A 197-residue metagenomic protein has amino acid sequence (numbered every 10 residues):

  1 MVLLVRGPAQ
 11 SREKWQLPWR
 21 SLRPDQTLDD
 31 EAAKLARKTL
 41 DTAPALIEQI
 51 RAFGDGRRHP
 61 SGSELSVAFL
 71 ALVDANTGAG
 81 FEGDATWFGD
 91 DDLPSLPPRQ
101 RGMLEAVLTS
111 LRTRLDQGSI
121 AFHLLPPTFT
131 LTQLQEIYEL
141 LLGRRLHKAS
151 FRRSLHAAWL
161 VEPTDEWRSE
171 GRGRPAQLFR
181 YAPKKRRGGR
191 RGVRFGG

Functional and structural regions predicted by a protein language model:
M1-Q16: N-terminal strand-loop-strand
L17-Q26, H123: Short histidine-centered catalytic/ligand-binding loop motif
D30-A33, R37-G80, D92, V107 (+2 more regions): Active-site segment of metal-dependent pyrophosphate-handling enzymes, primarily the Nudix hydrolase catalytic core
A68-A71, A79-L115, L124-T132, I137 (+2 more regions): NUDIX/MutT-family hydrolases
E136-R145: Short helix-coil junctions and helix-kink-helix linkers
P163-G197: Long, intrinsically disordered, low-complexity Ser/Thr/Pro-rich regulatory/activation regions of nuclear proteins
